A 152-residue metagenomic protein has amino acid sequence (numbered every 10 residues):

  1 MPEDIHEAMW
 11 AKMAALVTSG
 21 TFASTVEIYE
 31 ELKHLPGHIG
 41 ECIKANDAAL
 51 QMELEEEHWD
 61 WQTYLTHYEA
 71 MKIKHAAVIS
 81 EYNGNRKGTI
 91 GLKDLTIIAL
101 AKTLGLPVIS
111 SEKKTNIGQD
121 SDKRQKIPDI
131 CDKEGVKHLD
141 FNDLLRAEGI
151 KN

Functional and structural regions predicted by a protein language model:
M1-L104, K114-I117: Active-site-proximal, substrate-binding regions of enzyme catalytic domains and RNA-binding/basic surfaces
L104-L106, E134: A short pocket-lining beta-strand/turn micro-motif at the edge of beta-sheets
K114-N152: Acidic, PIN/NYN-like endoribonuclease modules and their adjacent C-terminal/linker elements
